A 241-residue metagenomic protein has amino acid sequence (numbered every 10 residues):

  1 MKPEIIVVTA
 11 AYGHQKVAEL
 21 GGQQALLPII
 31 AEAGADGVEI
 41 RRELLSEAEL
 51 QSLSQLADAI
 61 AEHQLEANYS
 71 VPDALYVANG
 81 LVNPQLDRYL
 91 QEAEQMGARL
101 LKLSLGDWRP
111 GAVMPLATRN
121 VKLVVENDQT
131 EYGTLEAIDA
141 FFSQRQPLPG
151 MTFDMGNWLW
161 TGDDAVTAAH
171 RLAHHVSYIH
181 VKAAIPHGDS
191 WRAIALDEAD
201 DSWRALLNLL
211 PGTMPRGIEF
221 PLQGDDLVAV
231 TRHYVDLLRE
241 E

Functional and structural regions predicted by a protein language model:
M1-A33, S46, G97, L135-G150 (+1 more regions): Histidine-acidic metal/acid-base catalytic patches
M1-G80, D87, E94: N-terminal pre-domain/capping segments
A11-G13, R42-L44, D73-L75, L105-R109 (+4 more regions): Active-site-proximal loop/turn and secondary-structure-junction residues that shape catalytic pockets, frequently
E39, N68-Y69, K102, V124 (+3 more regions): Conserved beta-strand positions in the central sheet of alpha/beta enzyme cores
S54-I60, V113-L116, R232-L238: Short, aromatic/basic amphipathic alpha-helical patches
A59-A67, V71-G150, W160: Active-site acidic/histidine proton-transfer and metal-coordination neighborhood in alpha/beta enzyme cores
